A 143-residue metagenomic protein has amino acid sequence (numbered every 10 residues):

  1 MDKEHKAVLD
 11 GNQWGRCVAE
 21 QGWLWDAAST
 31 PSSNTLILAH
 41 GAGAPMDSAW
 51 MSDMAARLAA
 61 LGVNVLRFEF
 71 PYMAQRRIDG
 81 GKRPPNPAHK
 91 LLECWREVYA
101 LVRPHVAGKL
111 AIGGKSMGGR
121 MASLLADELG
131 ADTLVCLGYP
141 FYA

Functional and structural regions predicted by a protein language model:
M1-G11: Helix-enriched interaction subdomains in cytosolic or periplasmic regions, typified by TIR/SEFIR signaling/NADase cores
N12-K109: Serine-hydrolase catalytic machinery in alpha/beta-hydrolase-like enzymes
F70-P71, C136-A143: Active-site nucleophile loop of the alpha/beta-hydrolase fold
L91, G113, P140-A143: Catalytic beta/alpha-barrel core
E97, S123-L124: Enzymes that process phosphate groups on RNA ends and nucleotide/triphosphate substrates
G114-G118, A122: Gly/Ala-rich beta-loop-alpha elbow adjacent to hydrolase catalytic centers
L124-T133: Conserved hydrolase catalytic core segment
